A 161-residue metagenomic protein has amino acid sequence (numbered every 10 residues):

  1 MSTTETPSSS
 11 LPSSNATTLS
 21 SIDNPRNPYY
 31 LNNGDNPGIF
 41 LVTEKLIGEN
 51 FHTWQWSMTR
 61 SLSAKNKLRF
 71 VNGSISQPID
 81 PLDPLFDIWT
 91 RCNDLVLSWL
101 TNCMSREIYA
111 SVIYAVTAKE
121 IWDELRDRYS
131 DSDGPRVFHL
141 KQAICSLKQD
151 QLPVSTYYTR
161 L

Functional and structural regions predicted by a protein language model:
M1-L161: N-terminal Lys/Arg-enriched interaction segments
